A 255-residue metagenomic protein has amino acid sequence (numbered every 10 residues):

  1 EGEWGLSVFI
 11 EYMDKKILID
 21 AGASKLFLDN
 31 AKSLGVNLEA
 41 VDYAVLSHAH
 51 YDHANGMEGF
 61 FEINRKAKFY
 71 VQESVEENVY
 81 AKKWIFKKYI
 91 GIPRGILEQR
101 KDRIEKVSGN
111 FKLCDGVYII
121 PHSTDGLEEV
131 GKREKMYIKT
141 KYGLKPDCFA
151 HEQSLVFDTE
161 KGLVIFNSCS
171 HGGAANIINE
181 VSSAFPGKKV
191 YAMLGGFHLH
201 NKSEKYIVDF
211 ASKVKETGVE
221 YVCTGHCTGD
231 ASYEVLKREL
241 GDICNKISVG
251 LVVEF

Functional and structural regions predicted by a protein language model:
E1, K15-Y43, G131, Y137 (+1 more regions): Pre-active-site segment of Zn-dependent metallo-hydrolases
E1-E3, S7-F9, M13-K16, L26 (+7 more regions): Terminal domain-initiation and capping elements
E1-L34, C148, E152-F166: Conserved beta-strand hairpin/beta-sheet module of binuclear metal-dependent hydrolase folds, prominently
I17-I19, L113-H122, V164-N167: Short hydrophobic-aromatic micro-motifs
L26-E76, S183-A192, K215: Active-site metal-binding motif and surrounding structural segment of the metallo-beta-lactamase
L34, N64-R65, R100, G218 (+1 more regions): Short, structured coil segments at secondary-structure junctions
Y51-H53, K68, P146-S154, D158-V249: Cap/insert and terminal regions of metallo-dependent hydrolase folds
V75-Q153, E216, N245-E254: Metallo-beta-lactamase
